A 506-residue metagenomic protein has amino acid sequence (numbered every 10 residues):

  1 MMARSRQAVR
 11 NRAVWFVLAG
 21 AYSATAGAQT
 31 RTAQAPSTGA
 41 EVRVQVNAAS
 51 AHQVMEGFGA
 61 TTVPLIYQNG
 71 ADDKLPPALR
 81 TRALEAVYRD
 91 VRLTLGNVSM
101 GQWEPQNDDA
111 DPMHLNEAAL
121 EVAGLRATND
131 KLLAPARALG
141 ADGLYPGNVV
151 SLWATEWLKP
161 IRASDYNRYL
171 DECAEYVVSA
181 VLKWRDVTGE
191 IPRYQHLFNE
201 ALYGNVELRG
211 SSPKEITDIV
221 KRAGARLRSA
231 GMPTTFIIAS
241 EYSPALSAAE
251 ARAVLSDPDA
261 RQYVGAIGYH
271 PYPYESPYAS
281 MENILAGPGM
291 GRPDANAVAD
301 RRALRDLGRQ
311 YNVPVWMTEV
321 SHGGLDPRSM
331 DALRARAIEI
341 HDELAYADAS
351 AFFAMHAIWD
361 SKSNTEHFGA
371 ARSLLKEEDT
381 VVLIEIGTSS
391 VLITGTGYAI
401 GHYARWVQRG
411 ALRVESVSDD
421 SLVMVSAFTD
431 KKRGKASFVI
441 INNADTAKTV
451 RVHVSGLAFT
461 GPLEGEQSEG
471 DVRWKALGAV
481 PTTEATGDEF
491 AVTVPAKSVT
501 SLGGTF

Functional and structural regions predicted by a protein language model:
R12-A24: Bacterial N-terminal signal peptides
R31, A35-T81: N-terminal module-boundary/linker segments of secreted carbohydrate-active enzymes
A60, Q195, I267, E343 (+3 more regions): Conserved, mostly hydrophobic/aromatic
L65, Y88-D257, Y272: Substrate-binding cleft and catalytic face of glycoside hydrolase catalytic domains, especially the flexible beta-alpha
L170, R209-E339, Y346: Noncatalytic carbohydrate-binding groove/subsite architecture in carbohydrate-active enzymes
P314-G401, V414-D419: Aromatic/acidic polysaccharide-binding cleft in carbohydrate-active enzymes
S418-G461: Carbohydrate-binding surface patches
P481-F506: C-terminal beta-strand-rich structural cap/linker in extracellular carbohydrate-active enzymes
